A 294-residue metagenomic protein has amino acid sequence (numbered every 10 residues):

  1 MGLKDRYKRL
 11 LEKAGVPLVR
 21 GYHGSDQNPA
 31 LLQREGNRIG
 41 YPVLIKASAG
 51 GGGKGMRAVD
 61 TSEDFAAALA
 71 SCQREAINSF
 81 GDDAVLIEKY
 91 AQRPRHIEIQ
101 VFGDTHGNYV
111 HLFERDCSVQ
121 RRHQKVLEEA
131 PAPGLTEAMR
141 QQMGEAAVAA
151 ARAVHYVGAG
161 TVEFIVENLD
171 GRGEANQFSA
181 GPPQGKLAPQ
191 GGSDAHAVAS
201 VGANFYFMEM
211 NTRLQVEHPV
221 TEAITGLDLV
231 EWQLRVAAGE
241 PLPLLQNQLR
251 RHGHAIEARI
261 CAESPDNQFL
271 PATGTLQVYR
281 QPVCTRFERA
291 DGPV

Functional and structural regions predicted by a protein language model:
M1-V162, V166-G171, V201-Q215: N-terminal beta-alpha lobe that positions the nucleotide/phosphoryl donor in ATP/NTP-coupled carboxylate activation
A14-R20, D194, A199, Q246 (+2 more regions): Preference for protein termini
L169-G202: Intrinsic disorder/low-complexity segments
Q215-D228: ATP-dependent carboxylate-activation loops
A238: Short, Gly/Pro- and small/polar-rich lid/capping loops
L242, N247-V294: Glycine-rich active-site loop/lid that clamps phosphate-bearing ligands
